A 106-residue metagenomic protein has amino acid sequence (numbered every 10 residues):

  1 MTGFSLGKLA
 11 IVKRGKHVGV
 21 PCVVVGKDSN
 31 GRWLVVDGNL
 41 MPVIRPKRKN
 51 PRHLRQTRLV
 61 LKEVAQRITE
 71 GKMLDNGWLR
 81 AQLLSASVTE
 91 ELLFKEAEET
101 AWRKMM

Functional and structural regions predicted by a protein language model:
M1-L6, K13, V23-M106: Ferredoxin-like alpha/beta domains used as RNA- or RNAP-binding modules
G15-V18: Short, charged beta-turn/beta-strand-edge "cap" motif at the junction between a beta-strand and an adjacent loop
